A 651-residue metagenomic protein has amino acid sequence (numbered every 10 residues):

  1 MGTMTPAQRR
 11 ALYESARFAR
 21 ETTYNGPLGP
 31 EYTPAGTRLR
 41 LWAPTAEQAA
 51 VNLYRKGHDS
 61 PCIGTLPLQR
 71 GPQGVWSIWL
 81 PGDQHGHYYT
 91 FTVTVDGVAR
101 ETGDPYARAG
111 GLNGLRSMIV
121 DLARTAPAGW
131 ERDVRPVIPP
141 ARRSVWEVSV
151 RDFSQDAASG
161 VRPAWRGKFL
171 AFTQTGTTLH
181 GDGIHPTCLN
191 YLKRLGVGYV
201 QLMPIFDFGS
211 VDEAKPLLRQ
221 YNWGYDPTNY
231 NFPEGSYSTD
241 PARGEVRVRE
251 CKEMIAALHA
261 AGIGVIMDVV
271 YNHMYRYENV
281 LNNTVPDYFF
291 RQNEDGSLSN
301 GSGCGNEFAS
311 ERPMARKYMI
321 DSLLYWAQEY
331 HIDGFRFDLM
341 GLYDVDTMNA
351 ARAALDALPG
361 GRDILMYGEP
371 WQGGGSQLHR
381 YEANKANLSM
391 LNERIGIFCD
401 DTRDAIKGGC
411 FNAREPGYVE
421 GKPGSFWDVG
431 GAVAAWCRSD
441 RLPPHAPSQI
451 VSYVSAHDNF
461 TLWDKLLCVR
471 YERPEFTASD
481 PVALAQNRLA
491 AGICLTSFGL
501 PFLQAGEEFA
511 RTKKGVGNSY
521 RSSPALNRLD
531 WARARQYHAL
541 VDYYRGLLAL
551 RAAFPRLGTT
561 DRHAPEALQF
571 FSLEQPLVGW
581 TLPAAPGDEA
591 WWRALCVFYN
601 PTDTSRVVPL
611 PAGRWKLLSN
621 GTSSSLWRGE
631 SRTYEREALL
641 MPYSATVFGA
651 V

Functional and structural regions predicted by a protein language model:
M1-P34, R70-Q174: The feature marks proteins involved in alpha-glucan
E21-G26, I493-V516, R528-L595: Glycan-recognition and catalytic regions of carbohydrate-active enzymes
E31-E47, Q569-P611: Carbohydrate-binding surface patches
L41, E47-H58, C62, S605-T622: Beta-strand-rich binding/interaction modules
L41, F91, V148, L202 (+9 more regions): Conserved, mostly hydrophobic/aromatic
A43, H85-H87, E630-V651: C-terminal beta-strand-rich structural cap/linker in extracellular carbohydrate-active enzymes
V120, R352-A353, A357-F509, N518-Y520 (+3 more regions): Conserved alpha/beta catalytic core and glycan-binding cleft of carbohydrate-active enzymes
R151-Y330, R336-P359, L365, S376-Q377: Substrate-binding/active-site clefts of carbohydrate-active enzymes
